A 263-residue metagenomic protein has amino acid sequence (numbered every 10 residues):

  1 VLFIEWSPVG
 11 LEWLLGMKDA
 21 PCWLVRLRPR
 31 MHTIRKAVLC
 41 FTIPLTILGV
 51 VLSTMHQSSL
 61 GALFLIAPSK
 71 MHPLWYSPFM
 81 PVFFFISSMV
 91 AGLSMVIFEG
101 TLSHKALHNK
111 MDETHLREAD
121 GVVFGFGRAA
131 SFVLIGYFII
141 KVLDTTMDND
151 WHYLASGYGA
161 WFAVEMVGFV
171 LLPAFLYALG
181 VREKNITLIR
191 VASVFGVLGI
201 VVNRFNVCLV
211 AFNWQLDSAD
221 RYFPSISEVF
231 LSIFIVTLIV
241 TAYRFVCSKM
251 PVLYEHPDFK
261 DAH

Functional and structural regions predicted by a protein language model:
V1-R182, P257: Long, contiguous internal "core" modules enriched in hydrophobic/ aromatic residues
G180-H263: TerminUS-proximal long segments
